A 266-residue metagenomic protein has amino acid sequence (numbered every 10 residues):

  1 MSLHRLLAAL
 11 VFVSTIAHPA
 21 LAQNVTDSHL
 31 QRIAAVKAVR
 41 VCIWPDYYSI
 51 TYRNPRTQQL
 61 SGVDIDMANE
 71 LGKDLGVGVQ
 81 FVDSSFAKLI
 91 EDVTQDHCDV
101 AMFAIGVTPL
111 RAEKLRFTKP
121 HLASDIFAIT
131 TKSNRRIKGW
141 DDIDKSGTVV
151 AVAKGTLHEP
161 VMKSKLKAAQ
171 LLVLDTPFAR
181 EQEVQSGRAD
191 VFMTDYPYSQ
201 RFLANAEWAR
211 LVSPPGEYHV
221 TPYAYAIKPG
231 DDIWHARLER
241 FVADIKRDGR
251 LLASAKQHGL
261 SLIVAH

Functional and structural regions predicted by a protein language model:
Q23-A104, E113, Q257: Extracytoplasmic small-molecule ligand-binding "clamshell" domains of the periplasmic binding protein/Venus flytrap
Q23-N24, L157-L172, R210-P214, A243-H266: Ligand-binding clefts/hinges and TM-proximal coupling segments of bilobed small-molecule sensing domains
C42-Y48, V82-A87, D96-T108, T131 (+5 more regions): Beta->alpha turn/N-cap motifs
T51-P55, A68-V77, W140-D144, G155-D175 (+3 more regions): Ligand-binding cleft/hinge of the Venus flytrap
I65, Q80-E91, K138, L172-S186: Short helix-initiation/N-cap motifs at beta->coil->alpha
K88-E91, A104-E113, V161-S164, Q185-H219: A ligand-binding cleft/hinge motif common to bilobed small-molecule-binding domains
L122-T130, Y196, Q200-A243, S261-H266: Periplasmic-binding protein-like
T131-T148: Flexible hinge/capping segments at coil-to-helix
